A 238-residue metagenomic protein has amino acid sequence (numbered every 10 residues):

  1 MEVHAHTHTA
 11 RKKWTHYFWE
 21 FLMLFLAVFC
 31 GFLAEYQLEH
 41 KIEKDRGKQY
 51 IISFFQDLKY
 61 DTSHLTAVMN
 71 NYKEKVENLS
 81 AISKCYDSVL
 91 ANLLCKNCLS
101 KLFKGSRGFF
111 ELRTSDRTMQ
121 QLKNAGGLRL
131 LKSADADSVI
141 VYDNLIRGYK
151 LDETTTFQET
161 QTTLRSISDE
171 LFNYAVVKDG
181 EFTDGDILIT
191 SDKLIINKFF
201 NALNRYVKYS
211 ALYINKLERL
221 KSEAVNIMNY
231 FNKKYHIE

Functional and structural regions predicted by a protein language model:
M1-T15, Y36-E238: Long, hydrophobic alpha-helical segments that serve as membrane-spanning/inserting helices
E20-A34: Hydrophobic membrane-insertion alpha-helices, especially the h-region of bacterial N-terminal signal peptides
